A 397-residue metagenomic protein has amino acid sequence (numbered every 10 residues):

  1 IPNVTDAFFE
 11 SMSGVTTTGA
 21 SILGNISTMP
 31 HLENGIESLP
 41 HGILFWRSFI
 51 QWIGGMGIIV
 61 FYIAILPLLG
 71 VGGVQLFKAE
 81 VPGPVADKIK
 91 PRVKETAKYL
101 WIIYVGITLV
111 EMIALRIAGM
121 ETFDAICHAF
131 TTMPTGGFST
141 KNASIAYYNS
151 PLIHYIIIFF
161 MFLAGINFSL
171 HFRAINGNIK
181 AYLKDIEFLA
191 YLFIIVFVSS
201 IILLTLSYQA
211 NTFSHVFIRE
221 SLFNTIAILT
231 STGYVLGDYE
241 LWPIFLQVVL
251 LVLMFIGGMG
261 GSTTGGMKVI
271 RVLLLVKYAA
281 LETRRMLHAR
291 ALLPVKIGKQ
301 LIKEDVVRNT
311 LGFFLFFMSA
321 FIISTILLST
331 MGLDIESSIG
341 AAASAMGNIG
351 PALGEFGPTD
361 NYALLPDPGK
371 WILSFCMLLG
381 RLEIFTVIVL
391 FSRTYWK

Functional and structural regions predicted by a protein language model:
I1-K397: Membrane-proximal intracellular helices of multi-pass ion channels
